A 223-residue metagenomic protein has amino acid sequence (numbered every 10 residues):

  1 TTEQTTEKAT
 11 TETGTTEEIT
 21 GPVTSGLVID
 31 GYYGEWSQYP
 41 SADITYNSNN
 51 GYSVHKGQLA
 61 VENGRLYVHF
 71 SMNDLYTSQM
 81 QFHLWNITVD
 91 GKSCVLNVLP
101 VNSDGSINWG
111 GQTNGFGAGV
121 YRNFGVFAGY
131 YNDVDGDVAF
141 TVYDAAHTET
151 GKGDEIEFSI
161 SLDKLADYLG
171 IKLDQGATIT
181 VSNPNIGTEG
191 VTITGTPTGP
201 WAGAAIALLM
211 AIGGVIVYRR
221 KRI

Functional and structural regions predicted by a protein language model:
T1-T20: Ser/Thr/Gly/Pro-rich low-complexity, disordered linker/stalk segments of secreted and cell-surface proteins
E18-T24, V28-Y46, Y76-G151: Extracellular/luminal beta-rich ligand-recognition and adhesion surfaces characterized by aromatic-Gly/Pro-enriched
T24, V28, K56, N63-R65 (+3 more regions): Extracellular structured ligand-interaction cores
G31, G64-D74, D154-L162: Short, well-ordered beta-strand segments enriched in hydrophobic/aromatic residues
D43-N63: Low-complexity, acidic Ser/Thr/Pro/Gly-rich terminal tails and inter-domain linkers that flank the onset of structured
S78, G151-G190: Ser/Thr/Pro-rich, low-complexity mucin-like regions that serve as glycosylated stalks/linkers or repetitive adhesive
G190-I206: Juxtamembrane/start-of-transmembrane alpha-helix segments at the extracytoplasmic/lumenal side of membrane anchors
A211-I223: C-terminal membrane-anchoring or membrane-association module
